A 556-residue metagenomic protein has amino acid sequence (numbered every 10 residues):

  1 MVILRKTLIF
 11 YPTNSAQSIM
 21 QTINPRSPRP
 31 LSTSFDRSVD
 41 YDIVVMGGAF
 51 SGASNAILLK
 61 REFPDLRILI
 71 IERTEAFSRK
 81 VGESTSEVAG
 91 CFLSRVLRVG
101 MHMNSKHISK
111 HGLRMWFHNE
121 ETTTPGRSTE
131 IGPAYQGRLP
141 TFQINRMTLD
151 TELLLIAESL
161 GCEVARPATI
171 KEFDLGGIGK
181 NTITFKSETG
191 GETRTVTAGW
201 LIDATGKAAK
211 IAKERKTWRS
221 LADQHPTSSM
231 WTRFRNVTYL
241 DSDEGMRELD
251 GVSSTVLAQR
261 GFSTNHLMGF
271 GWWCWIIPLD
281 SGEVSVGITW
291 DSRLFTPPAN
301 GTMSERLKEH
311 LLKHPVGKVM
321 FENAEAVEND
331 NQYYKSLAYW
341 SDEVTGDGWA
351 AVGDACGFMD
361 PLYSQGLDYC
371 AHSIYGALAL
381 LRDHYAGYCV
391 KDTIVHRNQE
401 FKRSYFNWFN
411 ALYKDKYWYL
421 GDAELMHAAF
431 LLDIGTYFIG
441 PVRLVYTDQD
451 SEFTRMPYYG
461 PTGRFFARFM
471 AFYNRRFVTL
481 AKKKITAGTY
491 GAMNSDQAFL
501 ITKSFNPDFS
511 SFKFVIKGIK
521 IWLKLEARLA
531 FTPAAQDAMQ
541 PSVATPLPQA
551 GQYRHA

Functional and structural regions predicted by a protein language model:
R37-A49: Beta1/beta-strand and adjacent pyrophosphate-binding region of the FAD-binding site in flavoprotein oxidoreductases
G52: N-terminal Rossmann-fold NAD(P) dinucleotide-binding loop
K60-V81: Glycine-rich FAD pyrophosphate-binding loop
S78-E121: N-terminal FAD cofactor-binding segment of flavoenzymes
Y135-L155, P297-A299: Short beta-strand to alpha-helix junction loop
L160-K308: Predominantly flavin-linked oxidoreductase catalytic cores and closely associated redox partners
F270-W272, P278-D280, S292-Y413: FAD/FMN-dependent oxidoreductases across multiple families
A379-A556: C-terminal helical "tail/cap" subdomain of flavin- and related membrane-associated enzymes
